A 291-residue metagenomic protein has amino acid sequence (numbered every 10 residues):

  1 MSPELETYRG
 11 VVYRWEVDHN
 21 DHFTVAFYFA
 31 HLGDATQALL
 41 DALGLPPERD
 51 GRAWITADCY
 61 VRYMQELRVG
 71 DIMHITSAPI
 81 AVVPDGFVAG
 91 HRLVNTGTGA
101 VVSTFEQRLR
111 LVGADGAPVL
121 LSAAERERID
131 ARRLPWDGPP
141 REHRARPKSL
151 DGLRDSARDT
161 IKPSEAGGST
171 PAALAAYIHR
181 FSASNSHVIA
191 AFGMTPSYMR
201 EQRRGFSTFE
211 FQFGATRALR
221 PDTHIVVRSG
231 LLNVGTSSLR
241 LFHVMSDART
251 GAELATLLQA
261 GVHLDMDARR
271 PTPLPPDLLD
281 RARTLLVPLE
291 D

Functional and structural regions predicted by a protein language model:
S2-D58, R110-E210, D265-D291: Hot-dog-fold acyl-thioester-processing enzymes
P3-Y8, Y63-I72, P79-P147, L219-P221 (+1 more regions): HotDog/MaoC-like acyl-thioester-processing domains
H19-H22, Q65-E66, D71, G168-A172 (+2 more regions): Short histidine-centered beta-strand/loop micro-motifs that create catalytic or ligand/metal-coordination sites
A57-M64, H74-T76, F209-T216, V227-R228: Short structured motifs
A89, V94-N95, A175-T223, V227-M245: Well-ordered, non-transmembrane segments within structured domains
